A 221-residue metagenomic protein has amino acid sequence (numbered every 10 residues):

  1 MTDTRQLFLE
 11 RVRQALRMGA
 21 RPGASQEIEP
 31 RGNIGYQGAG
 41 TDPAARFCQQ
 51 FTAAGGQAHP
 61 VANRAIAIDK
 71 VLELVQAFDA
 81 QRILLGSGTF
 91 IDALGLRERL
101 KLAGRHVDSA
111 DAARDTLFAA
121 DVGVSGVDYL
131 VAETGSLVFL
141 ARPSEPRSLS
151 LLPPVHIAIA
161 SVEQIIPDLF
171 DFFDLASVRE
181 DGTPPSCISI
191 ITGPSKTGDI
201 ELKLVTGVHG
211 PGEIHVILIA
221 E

Functional and structural regions predicted by a protein language model:
M1-E221: The feature marks the mature, well-folded catalytic cores of soluble enzymes
